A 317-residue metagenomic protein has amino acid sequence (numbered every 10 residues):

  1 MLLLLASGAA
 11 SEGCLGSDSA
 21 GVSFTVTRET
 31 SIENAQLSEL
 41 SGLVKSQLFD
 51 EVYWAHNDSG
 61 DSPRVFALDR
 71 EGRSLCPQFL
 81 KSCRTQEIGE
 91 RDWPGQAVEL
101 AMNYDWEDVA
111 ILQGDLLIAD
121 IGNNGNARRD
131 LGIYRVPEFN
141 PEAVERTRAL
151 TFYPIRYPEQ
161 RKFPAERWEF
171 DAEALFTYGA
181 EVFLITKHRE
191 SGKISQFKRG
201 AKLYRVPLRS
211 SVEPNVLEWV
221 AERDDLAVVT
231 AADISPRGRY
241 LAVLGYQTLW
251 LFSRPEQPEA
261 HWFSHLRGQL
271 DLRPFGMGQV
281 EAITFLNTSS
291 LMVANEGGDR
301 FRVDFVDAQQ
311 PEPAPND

Functional and structural regions predicted by a protein language model:
M1-G8: Bacterial N-terminal signal peptides
C14-D317: Sequence/structural signature of beta-propeller domains
